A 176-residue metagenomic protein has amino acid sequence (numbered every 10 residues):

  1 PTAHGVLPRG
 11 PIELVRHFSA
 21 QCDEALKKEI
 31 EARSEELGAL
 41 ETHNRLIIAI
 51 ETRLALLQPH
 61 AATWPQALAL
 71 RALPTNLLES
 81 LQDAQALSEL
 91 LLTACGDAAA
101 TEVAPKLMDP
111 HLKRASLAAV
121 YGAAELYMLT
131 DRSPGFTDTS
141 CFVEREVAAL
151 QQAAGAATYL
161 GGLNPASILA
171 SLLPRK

Functional and structural regions predicted by a protein language model:
H4-E31: An amphipathic alpha-helix adjacent to DNA-recognition modules
L14-F18, R45, A49, T63-Q66 (+5 more regions): Residue-level detector of well-ordered alpha-helical segments, enriched for hydrophobic/aromatic packing positions
I30-L73: Hydrophobic alpha-helical connector segments
Q66-D83, P105: Domain-scale activation on soluble regions of proteins
T75-A99, H111-A118: Amphipathic alpha-helical packing segments from all-alpha helical-bundle domains
D97-V147, Q151-G162: Hydrophobic/aromatic-rich alpha-helical bundle segments in the mid-to-C-terminal region
G155-K176: Long, charge-rich low-complexity segments
